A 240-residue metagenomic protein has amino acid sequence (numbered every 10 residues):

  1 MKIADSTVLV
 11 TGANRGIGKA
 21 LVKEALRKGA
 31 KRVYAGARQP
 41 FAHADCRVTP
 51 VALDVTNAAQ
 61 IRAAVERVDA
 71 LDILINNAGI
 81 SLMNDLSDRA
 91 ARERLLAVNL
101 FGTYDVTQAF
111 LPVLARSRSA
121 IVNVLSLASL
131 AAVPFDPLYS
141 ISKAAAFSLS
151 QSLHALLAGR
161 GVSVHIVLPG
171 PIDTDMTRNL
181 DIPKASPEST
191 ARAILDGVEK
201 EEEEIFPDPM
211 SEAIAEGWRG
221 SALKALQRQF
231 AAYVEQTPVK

Functional and structural regions predicted by a protein language model:
N14-R15: Conserved glycine-rich cofactor-binding loop
N77-M83: Conserved NAD(P)H cofactor-binding loop of Rossmann-fold oxidoreductase domains
N84-R94: Substrate-binding pocket helix/loop in short-chain dehydrogenase/reductase
L96, T107, S142: Active-site helix of classical SDR
S126: Residue(s) in the substrate-gating loop at a strand-loop-helix junction that position the organic substrate next
V133-P137, L180: Active-site loop immediately N-terminal to the catalytic Tyr-X3-Lys motif of short-chain dehydrogenase/reductase
I166, T174, R178-G217: C-terminal helical subdomain
